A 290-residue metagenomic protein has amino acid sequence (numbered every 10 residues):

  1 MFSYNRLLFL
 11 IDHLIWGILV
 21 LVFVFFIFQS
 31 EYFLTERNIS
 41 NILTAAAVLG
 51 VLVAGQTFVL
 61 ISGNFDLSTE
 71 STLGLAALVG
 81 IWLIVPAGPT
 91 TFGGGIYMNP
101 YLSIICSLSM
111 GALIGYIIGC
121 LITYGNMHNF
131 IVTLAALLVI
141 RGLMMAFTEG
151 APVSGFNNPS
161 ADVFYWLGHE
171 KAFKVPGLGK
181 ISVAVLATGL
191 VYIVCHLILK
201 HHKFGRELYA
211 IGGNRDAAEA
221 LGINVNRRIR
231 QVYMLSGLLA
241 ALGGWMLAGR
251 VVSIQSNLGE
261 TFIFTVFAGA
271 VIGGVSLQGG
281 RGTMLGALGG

Functional and structural regions predicted by a protein language model:
M1-V53, G88-L102, K174-G177, I223 (+1 more regions): Membrane-interfacial amphipathic/re-entrant helices at transmembrane-helix boundaries
Y4, Y101, F130-H201, R228-Q231 (+1 more regions): Transmembrane helix-bundle core of multi-pass membrane transporters and related energy-transducing complexes
D12-G17, I42, S71-L75, Y101-S109 (+5 more regions): Hydrophobic alpha-helical transmembrane segments
I15-F28, Q56, I81, G111 (+4 more regions): Hydrophobic core segments of alpha-helical transmembrane domains in multi-pass membrane transport and ion-translocation
V24-F92, L113, C120-M127, F267 (+1 more regions): Single transmembrane alpha-helix segments in multi-pass membrane proteins
P89-L137, G289-G290: Alpha-helical transmembrane segments within multi-pass membrane transporters and channels
N99-S107, I114-I118, I122, P176-I254 (+1 more regions): Helix-loop-helix "hairpin" substructures at the membrane interface of multi-pass membrane proteins
M234, A240, R250-G290: Transmembrane alpha-helical segments in multi-pass inner-membrane proteins
